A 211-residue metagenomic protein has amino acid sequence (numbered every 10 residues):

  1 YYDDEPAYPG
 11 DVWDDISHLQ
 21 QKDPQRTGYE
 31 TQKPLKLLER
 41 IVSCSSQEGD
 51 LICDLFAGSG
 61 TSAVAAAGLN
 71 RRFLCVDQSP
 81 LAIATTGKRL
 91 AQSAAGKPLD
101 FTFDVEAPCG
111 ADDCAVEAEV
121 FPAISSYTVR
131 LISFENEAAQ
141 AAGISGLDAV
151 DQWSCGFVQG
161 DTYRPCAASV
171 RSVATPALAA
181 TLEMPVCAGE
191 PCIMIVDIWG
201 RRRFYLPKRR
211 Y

Functional and structural regions predicted by a protein language model:
Y1-D14, E39, E48, Q78-Y211: Accessory, often C-terminal, charged low-complexity segments
Y1-L55, A67, L74: Class I S-adenosyl-L-methionine
K36, V64, A84: Short alpha-helical basic/polar micro-motif
F56-G60: Class I SAM-dependent methyltransferase "Motif I" SAM/SAH-binding loop
T61-R71: Conserved SAM-binding loop of SAM-dependent methyltransferases across substrates and taxa, primarily the Class I
R71-F73, I83: Alpha-helix termini
